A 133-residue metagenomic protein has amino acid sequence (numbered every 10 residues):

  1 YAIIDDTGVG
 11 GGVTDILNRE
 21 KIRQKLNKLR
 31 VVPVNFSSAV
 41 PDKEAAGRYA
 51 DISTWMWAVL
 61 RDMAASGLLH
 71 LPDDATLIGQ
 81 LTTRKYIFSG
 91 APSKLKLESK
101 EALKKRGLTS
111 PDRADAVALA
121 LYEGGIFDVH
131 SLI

Functional and structural regions predicted by a protein language model:
Y1-S93: Mg2+-dependent endonuclease catalytic cores in nucleic-acid-processing enzymes, primarily RNase H-like
I78, T82-I133: Acidic two-metal-ion nuclease catalytic site recognized across multiple nuclease folds, prominently DnaQ/RNase D-T
